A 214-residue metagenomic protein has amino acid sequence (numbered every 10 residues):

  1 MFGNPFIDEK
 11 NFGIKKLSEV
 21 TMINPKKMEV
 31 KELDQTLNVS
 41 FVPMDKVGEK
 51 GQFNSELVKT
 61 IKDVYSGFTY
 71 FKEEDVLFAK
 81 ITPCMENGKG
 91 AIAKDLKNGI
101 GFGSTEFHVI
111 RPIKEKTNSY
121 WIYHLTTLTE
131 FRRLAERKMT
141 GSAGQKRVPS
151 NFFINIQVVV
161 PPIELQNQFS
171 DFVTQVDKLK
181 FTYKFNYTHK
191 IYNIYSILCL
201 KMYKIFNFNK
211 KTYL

Functional and structural regions predicted by a protein language model:
M1-V30, N155, I163-Q168, T174-K210 (+1 more regions): Non-catalytic DNA-recognition/assembly elements of restriction-modification systems
G13-K50, V64-G67, K80-I81, M85-N87 (+2 more regions): Low-complexity, Lys/Gly-biased intrinsically disordered segments
P43-L57, I100-G101: Short, basic/aromatic beta-hairpin or loop at an interaction surface
N54, K59-T60, Y65-S66, F71-E73: Residue-level recognition of short, solvent-exposed, well-ordered loop/turn junctions that link secondary-structure
G67-T127: A short beta-sheet element
A93-D95, K138-S142: Short amphipathic beta-strand starts and helix->beta connectors
I100-H108, T140-N167: A short glycine-rich beta-alpha junction/loop motif
